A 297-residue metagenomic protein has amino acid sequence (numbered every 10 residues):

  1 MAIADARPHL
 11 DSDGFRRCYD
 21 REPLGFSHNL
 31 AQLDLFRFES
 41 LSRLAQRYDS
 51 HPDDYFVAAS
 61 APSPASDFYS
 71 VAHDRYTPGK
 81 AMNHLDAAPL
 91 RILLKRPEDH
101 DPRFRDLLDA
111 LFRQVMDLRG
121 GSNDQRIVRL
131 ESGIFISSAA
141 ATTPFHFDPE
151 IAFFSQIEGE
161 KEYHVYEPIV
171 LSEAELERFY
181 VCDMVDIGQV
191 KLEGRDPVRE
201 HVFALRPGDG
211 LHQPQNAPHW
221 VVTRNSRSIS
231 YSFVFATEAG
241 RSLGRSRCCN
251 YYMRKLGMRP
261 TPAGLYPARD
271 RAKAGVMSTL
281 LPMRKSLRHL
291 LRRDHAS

Functional and structural regions predicted by a protein language model:
M1-D106, A110-R113, C248-M258, L281-S297: Transition-metal
S12-D13, G79-M82, G120-D124, A139-F145: Catalytic micro-motifs at enzyme active sites that drive phosphoryl/nucleotidyl and oxygen chemistry
D99-I134: A gly/proline- and charged-residue-enriched helix-loop-helix capping module
G133-F147, Y166-V170: Conserved short histidine dyad/triad with adjacent acidic residue
T142-A152, V198-R199: A short beta-loop-beta micro-motif enriched in histidine and acidic residues
Q156-H212, A217-P218: Double-stranded beta-helix
L176-E177, N225-R241: A short hydrophobic beta-strand segment most commonly corresponding to one strand of the jelly-roll/cupin
R195-P197, F203, L243-T279: Active-site-adjacent segment of 2-oxoglutarate/Fe(II) JmjC oxygenases
